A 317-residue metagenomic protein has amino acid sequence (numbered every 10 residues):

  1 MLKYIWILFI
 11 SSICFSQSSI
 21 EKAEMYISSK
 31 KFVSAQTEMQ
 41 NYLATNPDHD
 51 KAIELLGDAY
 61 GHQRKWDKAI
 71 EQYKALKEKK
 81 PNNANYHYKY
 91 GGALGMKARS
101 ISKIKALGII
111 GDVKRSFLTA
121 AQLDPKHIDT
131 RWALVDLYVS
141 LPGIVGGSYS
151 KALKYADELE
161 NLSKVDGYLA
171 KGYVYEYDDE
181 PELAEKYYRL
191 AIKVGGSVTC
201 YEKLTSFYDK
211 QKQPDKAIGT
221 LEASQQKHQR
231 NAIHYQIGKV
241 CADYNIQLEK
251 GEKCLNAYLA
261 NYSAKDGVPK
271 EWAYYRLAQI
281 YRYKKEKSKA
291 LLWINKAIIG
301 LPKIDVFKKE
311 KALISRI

Functional and structural regions predicted by a protein language model:
C14-R64, N85-Y88, S315-I317: N-terminal leader/linker segments that initiate helical-solenoid repeat arrays
E24, D136, S206-K210, A232-K270: Alpha-helical adaptor scaffolds
Y26, Y60, L94, I101 (+7 more regions): Residue at a conserved register position within TPR or TPR-like alpha-solenoid repeats
P47, P81, P125, N161-K164 (+4 more regions): Short coil turns that delineate tetratricopeptide repeat
R64-A75, N82-K126, W132-E158, Y177 (+1 more regions): Short coil/linker segments at helix-helix boundaries
